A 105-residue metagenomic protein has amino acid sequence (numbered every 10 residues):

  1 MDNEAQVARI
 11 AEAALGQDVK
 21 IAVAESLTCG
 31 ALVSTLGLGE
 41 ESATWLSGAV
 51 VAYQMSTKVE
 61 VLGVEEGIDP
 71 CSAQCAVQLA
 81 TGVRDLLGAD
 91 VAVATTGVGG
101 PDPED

Functional and structural regions predicted by a protein language model:
M1-D105: Short alpha-helical segments enriched in small residues
